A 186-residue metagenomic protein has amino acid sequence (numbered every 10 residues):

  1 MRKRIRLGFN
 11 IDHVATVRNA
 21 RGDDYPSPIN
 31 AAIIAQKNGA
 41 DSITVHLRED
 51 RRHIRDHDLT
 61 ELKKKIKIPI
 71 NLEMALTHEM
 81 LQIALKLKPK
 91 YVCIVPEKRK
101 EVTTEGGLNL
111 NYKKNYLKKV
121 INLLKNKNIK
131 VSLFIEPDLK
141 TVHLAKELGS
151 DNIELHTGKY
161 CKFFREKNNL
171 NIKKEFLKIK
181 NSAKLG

Functional and structural regions predicted by a protein language model:
M1-A20, K98, V102-E105, L117-K118 (+1 more regions): N-terminal small/glycine-rich loop or linker at the start of catalytic domains across soluble metabolic enzymes
M1-L72, T77-P89, E147, N168 (+1 more regions): Conserved N-terminal beta1-alpha1 strand-loop-helix module at the mouth
R6-D12, P89-K98, S150-G158: Non-cysteine beta-strand/loop elements that form the S-adenosyl-L-methionine
H13-A15, L47-R51, L76-M80, P96-K100 (+2 more regions): Active-site-proximal loop/turn and secondary-structure-junction residues that shape catalytic pockets, frequently
N19-R21, K67, K100-Y116, Y160-F176: Glycine-rich tight-turn/loop motif centered on a GG-T
R52-H78, L110-S132, N171-G186: Alpha-helix-loop-beta-strand connector modules within alpha/beta enzyme cores
M74-N111: Active-site beta->alpha loop and helix N-cap motifs at the rims of alpha/beta catalytic domains
K130-L185: Histidine/lysine/aspartate-rich catalytic loop segments that bind and position anionic ligands
